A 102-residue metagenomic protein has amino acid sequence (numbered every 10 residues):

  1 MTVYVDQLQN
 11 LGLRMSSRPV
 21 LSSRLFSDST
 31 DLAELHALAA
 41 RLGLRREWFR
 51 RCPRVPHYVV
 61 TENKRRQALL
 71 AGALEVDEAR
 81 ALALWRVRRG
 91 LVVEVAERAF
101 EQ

Functional and structural regions predicted by a protein language model:
M1, F100-Q102: Actinobacteria-biased recognition of intrinsically disordered, low-complexity terminal regions
M1-L38: The feature represents the first ordered module of a protein
Q7-Q9, Q67, Q102: Residue-identity detector for glutamine
S17-R18, R46-W48, L91: Generic signal for short, ordered secondary-structure residues within or immediately flanking folded domains
S29-R54, L70: A short, structured beta-strand/loop element
R51-F100: Short, compact, well-ordered microdomains
